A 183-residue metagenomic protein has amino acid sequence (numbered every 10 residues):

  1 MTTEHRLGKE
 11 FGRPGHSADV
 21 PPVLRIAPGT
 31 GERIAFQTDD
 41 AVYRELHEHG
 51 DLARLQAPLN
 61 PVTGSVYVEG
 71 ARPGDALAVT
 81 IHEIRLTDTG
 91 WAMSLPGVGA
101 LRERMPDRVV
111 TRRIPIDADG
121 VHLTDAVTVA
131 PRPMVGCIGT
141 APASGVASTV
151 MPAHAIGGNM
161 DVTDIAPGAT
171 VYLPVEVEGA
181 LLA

Functional and structural regions predicted by a protein language model:
M1-L55: N-terminal, Lys/Arg-enriched amphipathic/low-complexity engagement segments that precede the first folded domain
H16-P22, P61-V66, A155-M160: Short alpha-helix capping/helix-loop boundary micro-motifs
G29-G31, A71-G74, G168: Loop/turn positions that initiate beta-strands
I34-F36, A76-V79, L173: A generic structural signal for residues embedded in beta-strands
Q37-D39, H82, E176: Short, surface-exposed secondary-structure boundary micro-motifs
A41-D51, I84-S94, G179-A183: Short, Lys/Arg- and Gly-enriched loop/turn segments at beta-strand edges
P61, E83-P167, Y172: Intrinsically disordered, low-complexity linker/loop segments enriched in Gly/Pro and charged/polar residues
P167-A183: Aromatic-anchored, glycine/proline-accented short structural segments that stabilize local strand-turns or short
